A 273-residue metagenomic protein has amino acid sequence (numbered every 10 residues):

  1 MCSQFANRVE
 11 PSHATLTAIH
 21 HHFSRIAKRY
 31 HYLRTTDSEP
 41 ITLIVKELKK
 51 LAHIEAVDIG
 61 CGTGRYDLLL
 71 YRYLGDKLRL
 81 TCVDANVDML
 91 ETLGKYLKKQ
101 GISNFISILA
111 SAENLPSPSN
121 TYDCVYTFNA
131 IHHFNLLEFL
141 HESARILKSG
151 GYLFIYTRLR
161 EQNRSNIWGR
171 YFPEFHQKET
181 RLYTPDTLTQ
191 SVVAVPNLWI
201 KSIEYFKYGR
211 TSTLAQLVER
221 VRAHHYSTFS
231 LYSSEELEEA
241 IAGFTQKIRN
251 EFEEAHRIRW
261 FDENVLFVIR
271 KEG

Functional and structural regions predicted by a protein language model:
C2-H53, R65-L69, Y73: Conserved class I S-adenosyl-L-methionine
V57-I59, T63-N114: Class I SAM-dependent methyltransferase SAM/SAH-binding core
T63, K201-G273: Conserved Class I S-adenosyl-L-methionine
E113-C124: A short acidic, Gly/Pro-enriched loop at the edge of an enzyme's catalytic core that lines a small-molecule cofactor
D123-L137: A short SAM/SAH-binding and catalytic strip from SAM-dependent methyltransferases
L137-S149: A short glycine-rich, Lys/Arg-flanked "PGG" loop and its adjoining helix->strand segment in the class I
F154-Y183: Conserved class I S-adenosyl-L-methionine
R181-P196: Short alpha-helix
